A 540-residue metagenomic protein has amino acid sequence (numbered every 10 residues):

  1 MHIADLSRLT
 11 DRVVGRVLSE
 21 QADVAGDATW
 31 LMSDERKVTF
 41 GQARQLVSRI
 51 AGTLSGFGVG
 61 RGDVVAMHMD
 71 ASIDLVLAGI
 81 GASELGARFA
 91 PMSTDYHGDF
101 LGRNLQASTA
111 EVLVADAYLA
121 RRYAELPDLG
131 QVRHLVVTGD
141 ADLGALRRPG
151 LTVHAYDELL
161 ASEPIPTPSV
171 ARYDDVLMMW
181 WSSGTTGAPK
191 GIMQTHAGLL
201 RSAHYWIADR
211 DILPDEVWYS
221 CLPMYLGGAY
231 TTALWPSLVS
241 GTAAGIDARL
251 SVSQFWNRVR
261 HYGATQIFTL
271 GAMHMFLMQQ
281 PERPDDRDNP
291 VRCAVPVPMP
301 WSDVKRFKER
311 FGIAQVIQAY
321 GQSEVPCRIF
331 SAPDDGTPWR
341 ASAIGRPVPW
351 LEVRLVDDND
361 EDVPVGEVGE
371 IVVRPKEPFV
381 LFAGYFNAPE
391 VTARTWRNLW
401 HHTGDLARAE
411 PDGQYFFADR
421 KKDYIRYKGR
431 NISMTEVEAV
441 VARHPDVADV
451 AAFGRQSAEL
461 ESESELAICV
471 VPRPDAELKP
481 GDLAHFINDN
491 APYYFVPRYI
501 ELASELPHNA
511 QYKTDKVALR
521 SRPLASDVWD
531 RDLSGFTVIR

Functional and structural regions predicted by a protein language model:
R8-T10, S19, D27-S72, V76-I80 (+3 more regions): Conserved AMP-binding/adenylate-forming core of the ANL superfamily
G26-T29, L151-H154, S162-W181, A188 (+1 more regions): Conserved pre-ATP/AMP-binding loop-to-beta segment of ANL
T39-G41, L177-R201: Conserved AMP-binding A3 loop
G56-F57, E84-E158, E282: Structural core segment of the AMP-binding/adenylate-forming
L75, Y96, R103, L113-A115 (+8 more regions): AMP-binding/adenylate-forming catalytic core of the ANL superfamily
T138, A491-T514, L533-R540: AMP-binding/adenylate-forming catalytic domain of the ANL superfamily
L200-V217, M224-Q266, Q280: Conserved AMP-binding/adenylation subdomain of ANL enzymes
V239, H261-T269, M278-P338, E352 (+1 more regions): Gly/Ser/Thr-rich phosphate-binding loop
